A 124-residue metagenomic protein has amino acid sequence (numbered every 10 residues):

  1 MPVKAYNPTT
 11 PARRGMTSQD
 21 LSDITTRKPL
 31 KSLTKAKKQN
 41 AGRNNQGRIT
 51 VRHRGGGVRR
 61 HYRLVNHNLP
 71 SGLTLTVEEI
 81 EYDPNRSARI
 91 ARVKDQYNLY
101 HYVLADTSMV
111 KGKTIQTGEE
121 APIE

Functional and structural regions predicted by a protein language model:
M1-R86, T107-E124: Basic, glycine/proline-rich low-complexity segments that contact nucleic acids
I90-D95: Short, acidic/hydrophobic/Gly-rich beta-strand patch recurrent on exposed beta strands that often constitutes part
Q96-N98, E120: Solvent-exposed coil/turn segments that connect beta secondary-structure elements in extracytoplasmic/periplasmic
H101-A105: A short macromolecule-binding patch
